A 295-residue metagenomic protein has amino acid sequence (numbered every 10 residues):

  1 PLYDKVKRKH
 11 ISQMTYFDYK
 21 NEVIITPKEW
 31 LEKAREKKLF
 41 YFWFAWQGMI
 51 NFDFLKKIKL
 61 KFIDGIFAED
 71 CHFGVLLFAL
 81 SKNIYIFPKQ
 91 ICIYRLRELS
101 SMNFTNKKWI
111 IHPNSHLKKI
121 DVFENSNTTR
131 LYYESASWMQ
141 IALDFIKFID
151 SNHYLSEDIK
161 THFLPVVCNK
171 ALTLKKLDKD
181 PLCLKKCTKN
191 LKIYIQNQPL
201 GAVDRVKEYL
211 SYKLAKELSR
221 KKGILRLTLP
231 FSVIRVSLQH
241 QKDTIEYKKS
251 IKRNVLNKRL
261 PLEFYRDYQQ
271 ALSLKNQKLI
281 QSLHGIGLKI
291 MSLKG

Functional and structural regions predicted by a protein language model:
P1-P88, C92-L131: Donor-binding/catalytic cores of nucleotide-activated saccharide and glycerol-phosphate transferases/polymerases
S12, I58, Q90, N190 (+4 more regions): A general marker of short, structured functional hotspots
T15-D18, I93, S211, Q239 (+2 more regions): Intrinsically disordered, low-complexity N-terminal regions enriched in serine/proline/glycine with scattered basic
R95-L225, P230-V233, I251, L256-G295: C-terminal subregions of glycosyltransferases and related glycan-biosynthesis enzymes
T228-T244: Flexible linker/loop signature enriched in Pro/Ser/Thr and Pro/Gly
I245-E246, I251: Membrane-proximal transmembrane or re-entrant/amphipathic helices at the cytosolic face
